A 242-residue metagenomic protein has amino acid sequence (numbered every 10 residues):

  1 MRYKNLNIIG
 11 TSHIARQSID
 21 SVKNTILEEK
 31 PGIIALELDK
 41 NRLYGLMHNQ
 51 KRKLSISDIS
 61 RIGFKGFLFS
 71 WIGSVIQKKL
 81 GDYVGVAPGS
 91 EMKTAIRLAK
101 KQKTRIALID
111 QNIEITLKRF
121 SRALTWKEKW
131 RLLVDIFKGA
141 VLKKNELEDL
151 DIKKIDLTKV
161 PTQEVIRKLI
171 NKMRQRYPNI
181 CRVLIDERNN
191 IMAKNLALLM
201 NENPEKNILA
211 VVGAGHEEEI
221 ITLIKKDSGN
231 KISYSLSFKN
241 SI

Functional and structural regions predicted by a protein language model:
M1-I242: Compositional signal for N-terminal targeting/processing segments
